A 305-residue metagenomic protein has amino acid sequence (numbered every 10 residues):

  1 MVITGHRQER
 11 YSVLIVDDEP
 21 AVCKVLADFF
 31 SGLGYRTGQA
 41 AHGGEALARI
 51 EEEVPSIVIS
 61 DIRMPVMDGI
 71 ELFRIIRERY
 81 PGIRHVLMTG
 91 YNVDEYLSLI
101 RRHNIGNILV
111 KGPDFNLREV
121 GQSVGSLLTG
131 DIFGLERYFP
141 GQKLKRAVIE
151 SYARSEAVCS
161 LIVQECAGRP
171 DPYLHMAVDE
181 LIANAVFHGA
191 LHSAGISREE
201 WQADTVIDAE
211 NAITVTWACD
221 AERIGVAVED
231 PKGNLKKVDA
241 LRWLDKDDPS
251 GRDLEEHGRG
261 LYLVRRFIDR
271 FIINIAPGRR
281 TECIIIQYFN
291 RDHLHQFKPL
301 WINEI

Functional and structural regions predicted by a protein language model:
M1-S12: Non-catalytic signal-transmission and effector/linker regions of two-component phosphorelay proteins
Y11, P20-G38: Two-component/phosphorelay signaling modules centered on CheY-like receiver
Q39-A48, G69: Helix N-cap/capping motif at the beta->alpha junctions
E53-I59: Active-site beta3 strand of CheY-like receiver
M64: Receiver (REC) domain active-site loop signature in two-component systems and cognate sites in sensor histidine kinases
V110, G121-M176, F187, L191 (+2 more regions): Bergerat-fold GHKL ATPase/HATPase_c domain
E136-K143, V186-I305: Conserved beta-strand-loop-beta-strand hairpin that lines the nucleotide-binding pocket of ATP/GTP-utilizing enzymes
